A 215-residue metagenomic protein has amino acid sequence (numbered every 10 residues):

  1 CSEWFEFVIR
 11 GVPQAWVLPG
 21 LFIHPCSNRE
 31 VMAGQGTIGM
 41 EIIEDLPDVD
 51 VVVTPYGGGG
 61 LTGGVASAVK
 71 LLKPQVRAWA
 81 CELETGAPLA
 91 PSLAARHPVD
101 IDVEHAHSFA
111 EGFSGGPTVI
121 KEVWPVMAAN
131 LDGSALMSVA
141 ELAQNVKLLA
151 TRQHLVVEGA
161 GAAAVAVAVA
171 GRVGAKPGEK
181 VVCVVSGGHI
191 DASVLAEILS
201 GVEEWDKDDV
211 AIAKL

Functional and structural regions predicted by a protein language model:
C1-P13, V17: Pair of pore-lining "gating" transmembrane helices in MFS-fold secondary transporters
P19-L215: PLP-dependent amino-acid enzyme catalytic core
